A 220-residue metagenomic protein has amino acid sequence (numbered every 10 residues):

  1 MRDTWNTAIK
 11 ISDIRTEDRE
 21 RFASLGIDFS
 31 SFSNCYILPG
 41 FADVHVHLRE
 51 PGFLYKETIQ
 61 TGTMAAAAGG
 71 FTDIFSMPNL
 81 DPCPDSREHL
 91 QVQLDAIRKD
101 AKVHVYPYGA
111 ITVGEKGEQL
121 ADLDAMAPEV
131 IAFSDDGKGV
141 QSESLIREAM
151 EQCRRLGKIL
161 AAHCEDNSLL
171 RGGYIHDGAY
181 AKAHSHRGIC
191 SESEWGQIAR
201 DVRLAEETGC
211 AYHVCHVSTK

Functional and structural regions predicted by a protein language model:
M1-G40: Histidine-rich, glycine-flanked metal-binding segment
I9, N34, H45, A66 (+5 more regions): Divalent metal-coordination and catalytic microenvironments
C35-I97: Metal-associated gating/positioning segment near the N- to mid-region
L38, R87-H104, E151-A162: Alpha-helix-loop-beta-strand connector modules within alpha/beta enzyme cores
G40, F71-D73, K99-P107, E129-I131 (+2 more regions): Short, well-ordered coil/turn segments that N-cap beta-strands
V44-E57, L80, Y106-E118, H184-E192: Active-site mouth loops of central-metabolism enzymes
Y55-T63, G114-A125, R200: Short, acidic/polar
L120-K220: Histidine/acidic residue-rich metal-binding segments in metalloenzymes
